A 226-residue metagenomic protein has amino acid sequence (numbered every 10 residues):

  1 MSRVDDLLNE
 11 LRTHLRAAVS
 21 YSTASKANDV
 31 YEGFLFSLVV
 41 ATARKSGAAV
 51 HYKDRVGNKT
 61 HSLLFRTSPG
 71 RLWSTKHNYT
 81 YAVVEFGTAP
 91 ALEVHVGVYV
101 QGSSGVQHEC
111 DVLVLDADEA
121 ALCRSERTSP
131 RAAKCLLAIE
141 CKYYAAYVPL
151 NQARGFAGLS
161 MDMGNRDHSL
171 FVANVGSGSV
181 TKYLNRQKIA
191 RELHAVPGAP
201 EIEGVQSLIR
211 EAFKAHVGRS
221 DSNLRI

Functional and structural regions predicted by a protein language model:
M1-L15: N-terminal hydrophobic or amphipathic helices/low-complexity stretches enriched in small/hydrophobic/Pro/Gly
R12-A24: A short, surface-exposed helix-loop junction/capping segment
A24-H77: Nuclease catalytic cores
V39, C110-S125, A132-V148, F156: Conserved catalytic cores of phosphodiester-cleaving nucleases, focusing on short active-site segments
Y52-G57, H95, L150-N151, G158: Catalytic core of pol beta-like nucleotidyltransferases
S62-R71, G105, L113-A120, K134: Extracellular-facing segments of soluble proteins and assemblies that are Gly/Ser/Thr-biased and enriched in aromatics
W73-S103, Q107-L113: A recognition module on extended beta-rich or small alphabeta surfaces enriched in W/G with H and D/E
A157-I226: Domain-level recognition of nuclease-like catalytic cores that cleave nucleotide substrates
